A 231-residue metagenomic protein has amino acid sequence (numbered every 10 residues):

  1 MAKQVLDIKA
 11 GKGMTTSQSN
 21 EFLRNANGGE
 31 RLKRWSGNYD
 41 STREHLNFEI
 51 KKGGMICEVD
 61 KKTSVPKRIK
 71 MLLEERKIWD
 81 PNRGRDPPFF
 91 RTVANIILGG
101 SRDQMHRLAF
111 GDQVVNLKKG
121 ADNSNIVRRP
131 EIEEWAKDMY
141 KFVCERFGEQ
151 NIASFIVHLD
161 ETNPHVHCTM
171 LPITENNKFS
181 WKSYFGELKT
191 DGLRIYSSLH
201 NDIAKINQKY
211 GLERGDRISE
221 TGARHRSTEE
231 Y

Functional and structural regions predicted by a protein language model:
M1-Y231: N-terminal nicking endonuclease/strand-transfer module with a His-rich metal-binding environment and a catalytic Tyr
